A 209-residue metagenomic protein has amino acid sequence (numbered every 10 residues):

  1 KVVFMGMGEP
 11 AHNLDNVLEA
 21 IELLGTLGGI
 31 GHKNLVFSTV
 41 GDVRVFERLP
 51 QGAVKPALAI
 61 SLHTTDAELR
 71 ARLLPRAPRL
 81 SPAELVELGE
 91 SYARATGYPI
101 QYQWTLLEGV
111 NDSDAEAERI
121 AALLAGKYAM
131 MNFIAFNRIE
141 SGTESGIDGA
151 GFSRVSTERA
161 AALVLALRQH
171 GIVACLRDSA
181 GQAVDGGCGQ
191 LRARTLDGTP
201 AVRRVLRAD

Functional and structural regions predicted by a protein language model:
K1-H170, A174: Conserved AdoMet/S-adenosylmethionine-binding subsite of the radical SAM
S145, Q169, S179-D209: Radical SAM enzyme core and accessory elements
